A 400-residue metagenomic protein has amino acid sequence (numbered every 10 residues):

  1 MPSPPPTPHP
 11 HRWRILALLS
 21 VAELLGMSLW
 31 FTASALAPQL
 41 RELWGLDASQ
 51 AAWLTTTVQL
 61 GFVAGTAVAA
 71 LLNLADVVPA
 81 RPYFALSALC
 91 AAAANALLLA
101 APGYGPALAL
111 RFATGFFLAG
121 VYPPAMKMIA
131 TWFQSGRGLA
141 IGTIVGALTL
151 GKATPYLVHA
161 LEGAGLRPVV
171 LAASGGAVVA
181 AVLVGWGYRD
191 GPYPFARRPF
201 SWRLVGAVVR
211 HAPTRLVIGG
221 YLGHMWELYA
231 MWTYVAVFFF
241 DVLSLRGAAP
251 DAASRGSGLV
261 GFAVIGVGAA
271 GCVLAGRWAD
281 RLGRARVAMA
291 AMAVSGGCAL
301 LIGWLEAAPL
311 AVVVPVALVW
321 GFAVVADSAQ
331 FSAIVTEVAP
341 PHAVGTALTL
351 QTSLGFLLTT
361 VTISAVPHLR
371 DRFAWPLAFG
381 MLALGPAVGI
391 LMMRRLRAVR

Functional and structural regions predicted by a protein language model:
A33-S34, P213-A269, T362: Extracytoplasmic gate region of multi-pass secondary transporters
T66-G105, A279: Conserved MFS/SLC helix-loop-helix module at the cytosolic interface between two early adjacent transmembrane helices
G105-T114, A311-V319: Paired small-residue
L110-A147: Cytoplasmic helix-loop-helix junction between adjacent transmembrane helices in 12-TM secondary transporters
S135, T143-Y188: Helix-loop-helix hairpin linking two adjacent transmembrane segments in secondary transporters
G185-A207: Flexible cytoplasmic inter-helical loops of multi-pass small-molecule transporters
A279-I334: C-terminal transmembrane helical hairpin of 12-TM major facilitator-type secondary transporters
T336-R372: A late C-terminal transmembrane helix in Major Facilitator Superfamily
